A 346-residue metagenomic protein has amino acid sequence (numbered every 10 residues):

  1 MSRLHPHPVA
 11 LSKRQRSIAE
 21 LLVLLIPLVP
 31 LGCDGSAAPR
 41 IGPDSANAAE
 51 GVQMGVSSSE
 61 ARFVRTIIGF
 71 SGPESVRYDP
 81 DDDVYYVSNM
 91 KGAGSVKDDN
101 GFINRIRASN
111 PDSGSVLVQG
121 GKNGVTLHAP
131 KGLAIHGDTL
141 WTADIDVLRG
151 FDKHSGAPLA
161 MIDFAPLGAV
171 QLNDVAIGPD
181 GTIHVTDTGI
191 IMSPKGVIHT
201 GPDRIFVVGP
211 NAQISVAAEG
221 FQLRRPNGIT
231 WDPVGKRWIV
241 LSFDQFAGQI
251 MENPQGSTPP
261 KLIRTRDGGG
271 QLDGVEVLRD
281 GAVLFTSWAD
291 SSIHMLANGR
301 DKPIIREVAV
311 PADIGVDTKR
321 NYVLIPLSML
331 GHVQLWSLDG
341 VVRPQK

Functional and structural regions predicted by a protein language model:
C33-S36: Bacterial signal peptide processing site
E50-P73: A short helix->beta-strand "capping" segment at the edge of beta-propeller domains
R62-I67, D112-G124, A157-A165, Q213-E219 (+2 more regions): A short beta-strand motif characteristic of beta-propeller blades
F70-D82, A93, G121-T139, P166-I190 (+5 more regions): Beta-rich, blade/repeat-based domains predominating in secreted/periplasmic proteins but also intracellular
V87-D99, T186-G201: Short, conserved, GDST-rich strand-edge loop motifs in beta-rich repeat architectures
K91-S95, V147, I190-P194, D244-G248 (+2 more regions): Short glycine/acidic-enriched loop and turn motifs that connect beta-strands
D99-N104, V147-R149, D203-F206, Q249-M251 (+2 more regions): A short loop-to-beta-strand structural motif that recurs across blades of beta-propeller domains
R107-P111, D152-A157, V208-A212, P254-T258 (+2 more regions): Short loop/turn segments that connect beta-strands within beta-propeller blades
